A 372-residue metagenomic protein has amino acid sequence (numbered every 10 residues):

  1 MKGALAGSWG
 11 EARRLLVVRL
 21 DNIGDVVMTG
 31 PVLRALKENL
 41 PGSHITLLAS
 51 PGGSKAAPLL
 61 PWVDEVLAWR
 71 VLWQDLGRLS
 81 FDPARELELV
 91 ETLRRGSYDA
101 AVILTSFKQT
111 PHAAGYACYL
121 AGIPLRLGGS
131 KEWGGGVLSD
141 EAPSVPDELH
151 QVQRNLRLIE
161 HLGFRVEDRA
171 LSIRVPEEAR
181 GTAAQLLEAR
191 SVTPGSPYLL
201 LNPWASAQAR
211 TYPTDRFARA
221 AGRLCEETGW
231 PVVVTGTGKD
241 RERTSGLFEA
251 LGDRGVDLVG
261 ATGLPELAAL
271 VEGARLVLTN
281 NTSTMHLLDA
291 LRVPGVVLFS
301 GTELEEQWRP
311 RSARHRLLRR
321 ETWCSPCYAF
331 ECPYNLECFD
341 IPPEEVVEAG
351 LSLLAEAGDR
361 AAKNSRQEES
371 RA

Functional and structural regions predicted by a protein language model:
M1-A372: Catalytic machinery of carbohydrate-active enzymes, primarily nucleotide-sugar-dependent glycosyltransferases
